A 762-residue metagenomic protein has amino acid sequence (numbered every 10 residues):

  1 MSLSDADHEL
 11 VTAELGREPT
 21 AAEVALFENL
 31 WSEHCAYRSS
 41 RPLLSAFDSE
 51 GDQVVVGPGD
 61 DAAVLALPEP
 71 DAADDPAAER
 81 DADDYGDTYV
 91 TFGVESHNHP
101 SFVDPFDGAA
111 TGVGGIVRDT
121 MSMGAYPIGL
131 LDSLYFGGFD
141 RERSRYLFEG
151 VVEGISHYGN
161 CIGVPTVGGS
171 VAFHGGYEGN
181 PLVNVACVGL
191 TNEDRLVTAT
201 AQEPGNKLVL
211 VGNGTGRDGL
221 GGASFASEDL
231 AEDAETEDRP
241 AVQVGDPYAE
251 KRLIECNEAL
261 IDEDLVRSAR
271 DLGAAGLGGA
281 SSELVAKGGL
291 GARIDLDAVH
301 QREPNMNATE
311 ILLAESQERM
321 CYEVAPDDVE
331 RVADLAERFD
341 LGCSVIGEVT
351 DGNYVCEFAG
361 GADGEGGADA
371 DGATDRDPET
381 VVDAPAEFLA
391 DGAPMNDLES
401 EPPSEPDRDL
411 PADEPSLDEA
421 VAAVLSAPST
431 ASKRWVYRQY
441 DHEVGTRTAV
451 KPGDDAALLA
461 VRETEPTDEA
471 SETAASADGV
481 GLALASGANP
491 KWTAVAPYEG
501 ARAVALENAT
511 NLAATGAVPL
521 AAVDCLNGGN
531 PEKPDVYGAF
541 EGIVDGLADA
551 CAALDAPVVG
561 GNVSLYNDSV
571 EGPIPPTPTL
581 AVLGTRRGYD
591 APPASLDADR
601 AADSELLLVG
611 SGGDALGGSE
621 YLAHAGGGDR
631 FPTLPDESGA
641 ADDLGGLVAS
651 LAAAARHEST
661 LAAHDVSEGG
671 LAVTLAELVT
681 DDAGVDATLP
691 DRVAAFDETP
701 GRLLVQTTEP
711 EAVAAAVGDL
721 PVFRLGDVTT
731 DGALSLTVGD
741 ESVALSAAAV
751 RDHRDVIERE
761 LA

Functional and structural regions predicted by a protein language model:
L3-A13, E23-A25, E33-G57, D74-R80 (+13 more regions): In a subset of proteins, long, contiguous C-terminal domains/tails are tracked
D5-H8, V164, A231-T236, I261-D262 (+11 more regions): Short acidic (Asp/Glu) and glycine-rich catalytic loops that position anionic groups and cofactors
D5-V24, N180, G273-V424, I543 (+3 more regions): Glycine-/charge-enriched secondary-structure boundary and capping motifs
F27, V113-T120, C256-N257, A280-V285 (+2 more regions): Buried hydrophobic packing segments
L30-K251, R293-L296, L312-A314, P411 (+3 more regions): Glycine-rich phosphate/pyrophosphate-binding loop regions near the starts of catalytic domains
P68-T88, L290, E357-V381, E463-G479 (+6 more regions): Intrinsically disordered, low-complexity coil segments
T236-A274, R630-A672: Polyanion-binding loop/helix "lid" in catalytic or ligand-binding cores
W492-P497, L634-D642, A662, D691-A695 (+1 more regions): Short, contiguous acidic/charged loop-to-helix segments that flank catalytic cores in large enzymes
